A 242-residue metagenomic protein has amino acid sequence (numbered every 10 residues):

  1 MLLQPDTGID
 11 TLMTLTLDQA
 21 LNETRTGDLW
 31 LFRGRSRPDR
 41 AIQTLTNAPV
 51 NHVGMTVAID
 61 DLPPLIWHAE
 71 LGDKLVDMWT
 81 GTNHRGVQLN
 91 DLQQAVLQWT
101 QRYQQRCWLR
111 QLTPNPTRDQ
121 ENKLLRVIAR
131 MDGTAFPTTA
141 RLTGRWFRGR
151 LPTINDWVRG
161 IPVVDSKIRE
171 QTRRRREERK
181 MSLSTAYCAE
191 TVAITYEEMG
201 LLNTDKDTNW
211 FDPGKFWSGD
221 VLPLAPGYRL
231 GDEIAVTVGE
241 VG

Functional and structural regions predicted by a protein language model:
M1-G242: Cysteine-nucleophile amide-bond enzymes
